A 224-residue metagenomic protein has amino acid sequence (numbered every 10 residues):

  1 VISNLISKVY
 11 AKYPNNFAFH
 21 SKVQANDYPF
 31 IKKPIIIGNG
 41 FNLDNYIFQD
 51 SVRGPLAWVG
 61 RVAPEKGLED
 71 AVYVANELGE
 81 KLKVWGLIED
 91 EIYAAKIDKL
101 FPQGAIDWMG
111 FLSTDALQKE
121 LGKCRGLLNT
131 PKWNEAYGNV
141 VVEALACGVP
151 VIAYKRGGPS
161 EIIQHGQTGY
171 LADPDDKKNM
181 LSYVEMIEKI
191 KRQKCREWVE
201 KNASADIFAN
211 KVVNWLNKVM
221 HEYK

Functional and structural regions predicted by a protein language model:
V1-K224: Catalytic cores of nucleotide-sugar-dependent glycosyltransferases that transfer UDP/GDP/TDP-activated
